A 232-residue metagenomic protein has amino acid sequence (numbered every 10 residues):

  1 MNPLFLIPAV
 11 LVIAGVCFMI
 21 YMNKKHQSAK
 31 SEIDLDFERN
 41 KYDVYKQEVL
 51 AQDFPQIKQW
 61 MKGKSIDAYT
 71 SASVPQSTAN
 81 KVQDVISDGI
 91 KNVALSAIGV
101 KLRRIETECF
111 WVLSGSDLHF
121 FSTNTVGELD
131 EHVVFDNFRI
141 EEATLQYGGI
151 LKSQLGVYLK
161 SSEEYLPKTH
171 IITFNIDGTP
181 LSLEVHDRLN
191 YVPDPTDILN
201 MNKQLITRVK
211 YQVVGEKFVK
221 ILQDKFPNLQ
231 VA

Functional and structural regions predicted by a protein language model:
M1, Q52, F135-D136: Intrinsic-disorder/low-complexity regions
M1-L11, I20-Q27: Gram-positive cell-envelope targeting signals
P3-I13, H170-A232: Terminal and domain-flanking low-complexity segments
V16-W111: Anionic N-terminal interaction surfaces
Y21, Y42-Y45, Y69, Y147 (+4 more regions): Sequence-level detector for tyrosine residue identity
N80, D84, Y158-Y165, S182 (+1 more regions): Intrinsically disordered, low-complexity coil segments
L95-T169, T179-P180, L189: Phosphoinositide-binding peripheral membrane targeting modules
